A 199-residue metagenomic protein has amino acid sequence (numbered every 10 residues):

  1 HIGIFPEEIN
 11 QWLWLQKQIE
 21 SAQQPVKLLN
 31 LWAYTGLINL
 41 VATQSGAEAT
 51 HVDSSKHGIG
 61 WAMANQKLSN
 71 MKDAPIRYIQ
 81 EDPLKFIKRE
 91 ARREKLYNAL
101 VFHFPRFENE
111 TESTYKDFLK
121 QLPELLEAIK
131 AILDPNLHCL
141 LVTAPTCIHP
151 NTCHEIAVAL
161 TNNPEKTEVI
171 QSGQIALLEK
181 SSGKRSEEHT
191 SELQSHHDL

Functional and structural regions predicted by a protein language model:
H1-Q23: SAM-dependent Rossmann-like transferase core, predominantly class I methyltransferases with a strong bias toward
Q23-Y34: Conserved class I S-adenosyl-L-methionine
T35-A47: Conserved SAM-binding loop of SAM-dependent methyltransferases across substrates and taxa, primarily the Class I
E48-D53: Conserved SAM-binding motif I beta-strand of class I
S55-V101: S-adenosyl-L-methionine
H57-G58, Q80, Y97-A128: Mobile active-site "lid"/loop adjacent to the S-adenosyl-L-methionine
S113-S181: C-terminal substrate-binding/active-site "lid" region of AdoMet-derived donor-dependent transferases
E187-L199: Single conserved hydrophobic/aromatic residue that forms the stacking wall/gate of nucleotide- or nucleobase-binding
